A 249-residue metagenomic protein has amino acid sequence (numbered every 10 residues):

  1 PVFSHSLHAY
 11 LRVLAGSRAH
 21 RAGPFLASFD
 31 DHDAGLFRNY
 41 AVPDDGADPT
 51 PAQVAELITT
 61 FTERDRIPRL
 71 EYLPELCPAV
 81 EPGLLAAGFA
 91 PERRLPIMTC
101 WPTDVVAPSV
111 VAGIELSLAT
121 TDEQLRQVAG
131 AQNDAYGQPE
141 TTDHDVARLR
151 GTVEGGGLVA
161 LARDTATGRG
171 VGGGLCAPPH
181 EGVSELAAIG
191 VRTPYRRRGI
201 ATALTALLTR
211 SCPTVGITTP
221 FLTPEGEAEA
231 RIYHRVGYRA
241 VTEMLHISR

Functional and structural regions predicted by a protein language model:
P1-E63, L76: N-terminal charged segments
R12-R18, R66, P91-L95, R150-L161 (+1 more regions): A short helix-loop-beta-strand connector motif used in the catalytic cores of GNAT acetyltransferases and, in some
D33-Y40, E92, P178-L186, R196: A conserved beta-turn-beta hairpin within the catalytic core of GNAT-like acetyltransferases that forms part
D48-E123, I247-R249: Acyl-donor-binding surface of acyltransferase catalytic domains
T50-I58, A187-T193, R197-T214, R231 (+1 more regions): Conserved acetyl-CoA-binding loop-helix of GNAT-fold acetyltransferases
R64-L73, C212-E225: Conserved GNAT acetyl-CoA-binding A-motif
C77-P91, T202, G226-E243: Conserved active-site alpha-helix within GNAT-family acetyltransferase domains
E140-R192: A conserved beta-strand-loop-helix scaffold within acyl/acetyltransferase catalytic domains
